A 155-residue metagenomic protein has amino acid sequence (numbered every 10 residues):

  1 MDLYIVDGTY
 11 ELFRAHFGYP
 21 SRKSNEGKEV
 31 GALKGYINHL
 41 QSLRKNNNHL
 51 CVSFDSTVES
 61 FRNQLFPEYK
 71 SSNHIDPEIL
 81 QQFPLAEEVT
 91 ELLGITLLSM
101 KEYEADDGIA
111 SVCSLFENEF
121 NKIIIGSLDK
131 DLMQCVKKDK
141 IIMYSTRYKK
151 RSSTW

Functional and structural regions predicted by a protein language model:
M1-G126, K130-K150: Noncatalytic, basic helical substrate-engagement surface that gates or grips nucleic-acid strands
R151-W155: Short, charged, surface-exposed secondary-structure boundary motifs
